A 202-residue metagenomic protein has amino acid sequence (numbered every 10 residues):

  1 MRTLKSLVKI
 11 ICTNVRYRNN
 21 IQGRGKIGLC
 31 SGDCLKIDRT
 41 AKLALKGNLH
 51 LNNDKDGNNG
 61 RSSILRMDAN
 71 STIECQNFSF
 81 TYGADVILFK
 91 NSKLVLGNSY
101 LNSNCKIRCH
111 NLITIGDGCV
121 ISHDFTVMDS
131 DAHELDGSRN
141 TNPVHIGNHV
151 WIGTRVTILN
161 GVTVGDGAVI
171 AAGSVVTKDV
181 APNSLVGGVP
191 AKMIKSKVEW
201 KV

Functional and structural regions predicted by a protein language model:
M1-T126, G147-N148, D166, P182 (+2 more regions): Domain-scale signature associated with acetyltransferase and cell-envelope carbohydrate enzymes
K106-C109, V156-V169, S174-K178: Beta-rich strand-turn-strand
S122, G153, A171: ABC-type ATPase nucleotide-binding domain
D131: Short beta-strand-loop-alpha-helix junction that forms the active-site gateway of nucleic-acid-processing nucleases
R139-G161, V189-V202: C-terminal segments of enzyme domains that contribute to small-molecule binding surfaces
V186: Conserved active-site beta-strand element of glycosyltransferases/polysaccharide synthases
